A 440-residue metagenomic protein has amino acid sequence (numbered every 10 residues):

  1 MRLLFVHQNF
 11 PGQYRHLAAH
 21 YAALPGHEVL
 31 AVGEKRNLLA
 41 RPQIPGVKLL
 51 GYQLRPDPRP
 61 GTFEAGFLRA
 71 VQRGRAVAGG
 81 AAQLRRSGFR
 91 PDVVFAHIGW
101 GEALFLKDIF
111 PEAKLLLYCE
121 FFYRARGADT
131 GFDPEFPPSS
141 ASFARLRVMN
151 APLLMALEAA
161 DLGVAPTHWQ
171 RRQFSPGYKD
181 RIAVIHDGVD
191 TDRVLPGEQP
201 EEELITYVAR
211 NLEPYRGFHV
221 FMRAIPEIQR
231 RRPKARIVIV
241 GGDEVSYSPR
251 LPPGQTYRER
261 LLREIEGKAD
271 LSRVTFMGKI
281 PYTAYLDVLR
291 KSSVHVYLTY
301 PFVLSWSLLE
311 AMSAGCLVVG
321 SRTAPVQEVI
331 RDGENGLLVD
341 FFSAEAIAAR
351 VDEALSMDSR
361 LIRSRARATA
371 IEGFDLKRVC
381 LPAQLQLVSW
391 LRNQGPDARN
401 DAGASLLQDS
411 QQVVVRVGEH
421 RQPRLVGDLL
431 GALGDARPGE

Functional and structural regions predicted by a protein language model:
P56-E64, A113-A151, P196, G242-G254: Acceptor-binding helix/loop patch of EC 2.4 sugar-transfer enzymes, predominantly nucleotide-sugar-dependent
Q72, R360-Q394: A charged, aromatic-enriched C-terminal amphipathic alpha-helix characteristic of glycosyltransferases across folds
W169, G188: Carbohydrate-associated surface elements
E198-R216, M222-Q229, I237-V240: Conserved donor-binding/catalytic core segment of Leloir-type glycosyltransferases
V245, P249-K279, T283: Nucleotide-activated donor-binding/catalytic signature segment of Leloir-type glycosyltransferases, i.e., the conserved
Y300: Aromatic "clamp/platform" in nucleotide-sugar-dependent glycosyltransferases that forms part of the donor/acceptor
L317-G320: Short hydrophobic beta-strand element within catalytic cores of glycosyltransferases and related nucleotide-activated
D332-G333, L337-A344, E353-D358: Conserved acidic donor-binding segment of nucleotide-sugar-dependent glycosyltransferases
